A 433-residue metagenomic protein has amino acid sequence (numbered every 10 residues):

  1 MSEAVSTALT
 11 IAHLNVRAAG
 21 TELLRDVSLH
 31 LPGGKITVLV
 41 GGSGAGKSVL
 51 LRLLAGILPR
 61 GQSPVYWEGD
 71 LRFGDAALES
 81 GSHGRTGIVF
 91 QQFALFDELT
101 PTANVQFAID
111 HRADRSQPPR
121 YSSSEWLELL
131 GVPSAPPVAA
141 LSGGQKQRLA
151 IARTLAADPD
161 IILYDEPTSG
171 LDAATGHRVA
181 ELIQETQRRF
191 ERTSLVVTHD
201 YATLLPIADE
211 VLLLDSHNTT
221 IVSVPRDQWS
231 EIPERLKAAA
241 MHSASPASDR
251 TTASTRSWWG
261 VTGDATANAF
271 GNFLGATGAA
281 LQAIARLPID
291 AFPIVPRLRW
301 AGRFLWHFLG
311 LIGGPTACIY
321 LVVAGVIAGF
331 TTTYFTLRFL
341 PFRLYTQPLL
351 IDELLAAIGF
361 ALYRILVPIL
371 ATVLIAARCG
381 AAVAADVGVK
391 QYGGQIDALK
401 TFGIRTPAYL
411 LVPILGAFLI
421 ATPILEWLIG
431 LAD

Functional and structural regions predicted by a protein language model:
A55: Helix-to-loop junction immediately C-terminal to a conserved catalytic motif
Q92, L99-H111: Q-loop/switch helix immediately C-terminal to the Walker
P137-L141, Q145: Conserved ABC ATPase signature
D158: Conserved catalytic motifs of ABC-family nucleotide-binding domains
I162-D165: Catalytic Walker B motif of ABC-type/P-loop ATPase nucleotide-binding domains
T198-H199: H-loop/switch region of ABC-family ATPase nucleotide-binding domains
H217-T251: Conserved beta-strand-loop-alpha-helix hinge in the C-terminal portion of ABC ATPase nucleotide-binding domains
